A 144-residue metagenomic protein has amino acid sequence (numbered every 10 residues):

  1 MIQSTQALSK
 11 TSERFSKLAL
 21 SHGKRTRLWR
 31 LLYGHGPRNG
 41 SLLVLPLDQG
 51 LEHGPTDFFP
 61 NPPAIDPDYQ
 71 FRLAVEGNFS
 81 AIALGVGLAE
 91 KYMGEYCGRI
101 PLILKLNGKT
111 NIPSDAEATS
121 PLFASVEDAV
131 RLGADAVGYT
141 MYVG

Functional and structural regions predicted by a protein language model:
M1-L47: N-terminal basic, low-complexity leaders that serve as flexible interaction/assembly modules and, when applicable, as
I2-S4, P37, L42-V44, Q49-G144: Alpha/beta enzyme core
